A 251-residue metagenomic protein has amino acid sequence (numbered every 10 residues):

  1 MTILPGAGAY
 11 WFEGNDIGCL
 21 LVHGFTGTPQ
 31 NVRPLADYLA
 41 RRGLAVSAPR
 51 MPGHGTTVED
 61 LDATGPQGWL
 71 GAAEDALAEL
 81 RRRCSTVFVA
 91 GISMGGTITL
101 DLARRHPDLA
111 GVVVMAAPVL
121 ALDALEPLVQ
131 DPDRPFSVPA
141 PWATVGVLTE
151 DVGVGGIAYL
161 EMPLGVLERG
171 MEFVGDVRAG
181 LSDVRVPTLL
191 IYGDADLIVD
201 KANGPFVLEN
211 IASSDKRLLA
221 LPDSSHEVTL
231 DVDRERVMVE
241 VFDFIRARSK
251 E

Functional and structural regions predicted by a protein language model:
T2-T57: Short, surface-exposed "cap/lid" segments of acyl-processing enzymes
L35, V186, D200-E209: Short alpha-helix in the alpha/beta-hydrolase fold that links the catalytic acid
T57-R83, F88: Catalytic nucleophile-loop/oxyanion-hole region of alpha/beta-hydrolase and closely related hydrolase-like folds
G91-G95, T99: Gly/Ala-rich beta-loop-alpha elbow adjacent to hydrolase catalytic centers
V113-A124: Active-site nucleophile loop of the alpha/beta-hydrolase fold
V184, L190-Y192, D196: Short beta-strand/loop motif that positions the catalytic acidic residue of the alpha/beta-hydrolase fold
P205, E209-E227: Catalytic histidine neighborhood in serine/cysteine hydrolases with alpha/beta-hydrolase-type architecture
D223-E251: Catalytic active-site module of serine/aspartate enzymes centered on a nucleophile-bearing elbow/loop
